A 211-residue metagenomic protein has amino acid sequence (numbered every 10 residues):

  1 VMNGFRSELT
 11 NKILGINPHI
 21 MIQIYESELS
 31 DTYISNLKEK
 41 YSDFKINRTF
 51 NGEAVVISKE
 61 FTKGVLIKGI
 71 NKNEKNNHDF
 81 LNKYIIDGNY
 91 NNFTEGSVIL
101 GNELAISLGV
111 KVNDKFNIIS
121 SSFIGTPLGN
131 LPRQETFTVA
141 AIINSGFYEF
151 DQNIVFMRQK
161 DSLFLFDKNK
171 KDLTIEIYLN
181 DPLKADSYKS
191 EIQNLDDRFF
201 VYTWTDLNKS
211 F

Functional and structural regions predicted by a protein language model:
V1, I13, L207-F211: Short, intrinsically disordered, charge-balanced linker/junction segments flanking boundaries in proteins
V1-M2, F200: Alpha-helical transmembrane segments
M2-L66, N73-N76, D87-T94: Hydrophobic, regular-secondary-structure patches
G15-N17, E60-V65, E95, N113 (+4 more regions): Extracytoplasmic
H19-M21, S97, T174-E176: Short aromatic/hydrophobic contact patches that present stacked aromatics for nucleic-acid/ligand binding
E28-T32, I57-K59, K75-L81, T94 (+5 more regions): Solvent-exposed, non-transmembrane alpha-helical starts
F50, I70, G88-Q159: Hydrophobic secondary-structure segments that place a key small or acidic residue at a functional site
N130-F211: Mechanotransmission and gating elements of multispan inner-membrane complexes involved in transport and envelope
